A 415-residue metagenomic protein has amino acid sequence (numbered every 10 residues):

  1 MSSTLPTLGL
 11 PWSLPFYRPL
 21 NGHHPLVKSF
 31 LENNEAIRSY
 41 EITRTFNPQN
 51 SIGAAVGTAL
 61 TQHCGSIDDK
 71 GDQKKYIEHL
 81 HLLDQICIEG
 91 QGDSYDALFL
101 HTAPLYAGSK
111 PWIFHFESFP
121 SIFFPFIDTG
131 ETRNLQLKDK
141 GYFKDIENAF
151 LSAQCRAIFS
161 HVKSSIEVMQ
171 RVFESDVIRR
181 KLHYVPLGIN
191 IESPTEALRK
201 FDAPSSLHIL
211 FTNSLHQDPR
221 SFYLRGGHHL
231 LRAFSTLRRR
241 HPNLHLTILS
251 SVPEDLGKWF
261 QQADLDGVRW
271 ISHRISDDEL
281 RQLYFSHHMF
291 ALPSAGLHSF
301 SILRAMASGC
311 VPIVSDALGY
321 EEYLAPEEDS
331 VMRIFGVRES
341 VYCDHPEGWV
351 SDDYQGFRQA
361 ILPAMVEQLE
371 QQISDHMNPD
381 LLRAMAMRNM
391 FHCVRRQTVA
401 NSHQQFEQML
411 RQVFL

Functional and structural regions predicted by a protein language model:
M1-Q62, D93, R232-R239, A400: N-terminal subdomain of nucleotide-sugar transferases
K144-K181, I189-I191: A short, active-site helix/loop in glycosyltransferases that binds the activated sugar's phosphate group
R179-L207, Q282: Acidic anion/phosphate-binding donor-loop and adjacent secondary structure in glycosyltransferase catalytic cores
I191, P204-Q261, W270: Conserved catalytic-core segment of nucleotide-activated headgroup transferases in glycan assembly
R199, Q355-Q371, M377-R411: A charged, aromatic-enriched C-terminal amphipathic alpha-helix characteristic of glycosyltransferases across folds
S250-S251, L256-R281, F285-M289: Nucleotide-activated donor-binding/catalytic signature segment of Leloir-type glycosyltransferases, i.e., the conserved
F285-L297, C310-V311: Acidic donor-binding loop of glycosyltransferase active sites
V311-S315, L324-A325, V331-R333: Short hydrophobic beta-strand element within catalytic cores of glycosyltransferases and related nucleotide-activated
